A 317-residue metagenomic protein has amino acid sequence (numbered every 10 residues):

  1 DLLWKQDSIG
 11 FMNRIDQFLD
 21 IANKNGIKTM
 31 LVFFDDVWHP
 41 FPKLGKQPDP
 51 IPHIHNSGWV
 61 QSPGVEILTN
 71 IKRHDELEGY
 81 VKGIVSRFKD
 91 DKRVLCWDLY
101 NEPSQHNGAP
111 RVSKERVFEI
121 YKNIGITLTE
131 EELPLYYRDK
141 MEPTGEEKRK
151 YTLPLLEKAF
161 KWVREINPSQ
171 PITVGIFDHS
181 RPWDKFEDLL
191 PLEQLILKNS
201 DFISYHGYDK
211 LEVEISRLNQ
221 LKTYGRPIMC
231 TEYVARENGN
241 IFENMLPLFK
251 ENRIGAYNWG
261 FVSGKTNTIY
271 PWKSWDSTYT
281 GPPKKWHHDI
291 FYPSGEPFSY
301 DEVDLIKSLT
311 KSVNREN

Functional and structural regions predicted by a protein language model:
D1-S200, G207, L211-V213, Y224 (+8 more regions): Active-site mouth of glycoside hydrolases
Q17, I306-N317: Non-catalytic accessory regions flanking glycosidase/transglycosidase catalytic cores in CAZymes
R217: Conserved catalytic-core segment of NTP-binding enzymes
N258-G260: Replace "adjacent to P-loop NTPase cores in ATP/GTP-dependent enzymes" with "adjacent to NTP-binding cores
N267-T278: C-terminal beta-signal and adjacent terminal beta-strands/loops of Gram-negative outer-membrane beta-barrel proteins
